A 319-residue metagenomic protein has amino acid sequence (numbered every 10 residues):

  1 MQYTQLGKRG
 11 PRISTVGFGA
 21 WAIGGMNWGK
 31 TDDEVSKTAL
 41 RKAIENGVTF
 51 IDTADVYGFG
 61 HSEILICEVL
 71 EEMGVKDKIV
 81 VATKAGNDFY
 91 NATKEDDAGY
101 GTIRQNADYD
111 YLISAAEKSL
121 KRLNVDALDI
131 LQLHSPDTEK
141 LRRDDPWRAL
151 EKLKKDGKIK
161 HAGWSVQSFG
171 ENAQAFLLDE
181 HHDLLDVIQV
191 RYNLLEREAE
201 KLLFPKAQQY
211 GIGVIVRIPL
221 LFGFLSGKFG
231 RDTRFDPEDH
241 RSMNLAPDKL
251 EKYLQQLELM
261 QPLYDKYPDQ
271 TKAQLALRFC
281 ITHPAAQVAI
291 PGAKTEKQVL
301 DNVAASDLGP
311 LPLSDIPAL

Functional and structural regions predicted by a protein language model:
M1-V80, K155: N-terminal binding-site loop/beta-alpha segment at the start of enzyme catalytic domains that lines or forms
L6, F18, S36, I51 (+11 more regions): Conserved, mostly hydrophobic/aromatic
S14-T15, K76-I79, D126-I130, G157-H161 (+2 more regions): Short acidic capping loops at alpha-helix termini that bridge into adjacent secondary structure
A22-E34, D97-D110, E139: Active-site mouth loops of central-metabolism enzymes
K30-A43, N106-L123, S168-L178: Short, acidic/polar
D77-Y90: A short, structured active-site edge motif that brings together acidic residues
L120-E139: Active-site groove signature of glycoside hydrolases
S135-L319: Beta/alpha (TIM)-barrel catalytic core signal, keyed to glycine-rich beta->alpha loops juxtaposed to Asp/Glu that bind
